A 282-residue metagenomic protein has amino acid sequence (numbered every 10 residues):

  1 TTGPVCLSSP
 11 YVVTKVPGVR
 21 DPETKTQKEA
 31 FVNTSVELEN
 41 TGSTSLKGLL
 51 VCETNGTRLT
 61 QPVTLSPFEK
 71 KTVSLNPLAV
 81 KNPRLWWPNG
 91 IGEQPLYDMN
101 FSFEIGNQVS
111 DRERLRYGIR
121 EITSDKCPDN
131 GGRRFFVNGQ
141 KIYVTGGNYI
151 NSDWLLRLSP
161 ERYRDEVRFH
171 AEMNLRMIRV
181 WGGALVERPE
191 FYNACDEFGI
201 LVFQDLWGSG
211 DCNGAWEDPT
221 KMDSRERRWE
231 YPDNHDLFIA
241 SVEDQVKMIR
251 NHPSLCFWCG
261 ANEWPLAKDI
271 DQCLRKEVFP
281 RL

Functional and structural regions predicted by a protein language model:
T1-G182, V186, A194-G199, R275: Secreted/periplasmic carbohydrate-active enzymes, especially glycoside hydrolases
K126-L282: Active-site mouth of glycoside hydrolases
